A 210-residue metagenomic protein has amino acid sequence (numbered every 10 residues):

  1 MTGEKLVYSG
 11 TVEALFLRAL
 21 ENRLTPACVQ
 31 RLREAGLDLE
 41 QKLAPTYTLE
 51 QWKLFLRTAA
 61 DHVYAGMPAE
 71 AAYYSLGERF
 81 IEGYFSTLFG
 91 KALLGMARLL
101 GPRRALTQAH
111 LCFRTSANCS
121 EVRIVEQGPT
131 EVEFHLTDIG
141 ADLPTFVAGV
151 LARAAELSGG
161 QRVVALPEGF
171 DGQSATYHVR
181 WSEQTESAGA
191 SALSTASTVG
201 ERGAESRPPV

Functional and structural regions predicted by a protein language model:
M1-M67, S194, T198, P209-V210: N-terminal leader/assembly segments
T2-L17, R114-A148, A155-V210: Short terminal or interdomain "cap/linker" segment that borders an active site or interface and mediates
Q41-F146, P167: Amphipathic interaction/junction segments at domain boundaries or subunit interfaces
